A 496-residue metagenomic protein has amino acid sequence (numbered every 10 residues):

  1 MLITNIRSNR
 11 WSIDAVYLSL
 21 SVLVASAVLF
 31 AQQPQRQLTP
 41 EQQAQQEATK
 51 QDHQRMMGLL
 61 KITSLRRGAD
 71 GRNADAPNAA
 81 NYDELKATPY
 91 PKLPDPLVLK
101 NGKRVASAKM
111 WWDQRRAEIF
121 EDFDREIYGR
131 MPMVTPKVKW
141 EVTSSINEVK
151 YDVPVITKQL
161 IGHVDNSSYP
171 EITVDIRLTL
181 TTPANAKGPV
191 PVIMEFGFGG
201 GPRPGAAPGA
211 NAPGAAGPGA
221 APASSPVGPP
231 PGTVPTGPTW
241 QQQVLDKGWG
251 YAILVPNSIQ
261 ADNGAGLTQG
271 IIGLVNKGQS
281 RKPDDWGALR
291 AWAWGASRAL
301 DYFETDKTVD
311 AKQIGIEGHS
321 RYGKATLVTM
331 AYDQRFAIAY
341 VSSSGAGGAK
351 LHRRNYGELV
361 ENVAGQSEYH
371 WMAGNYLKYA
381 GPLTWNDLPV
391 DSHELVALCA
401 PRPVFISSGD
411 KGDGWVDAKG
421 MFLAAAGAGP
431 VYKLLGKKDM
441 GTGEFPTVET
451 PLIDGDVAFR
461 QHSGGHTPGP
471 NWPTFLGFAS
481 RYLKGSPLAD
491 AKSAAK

Functional and structural regions predicted by a protein language model:
D14-A27: Bacterial N-terminal signal peptides
Q32-R130, N211-S224, F478, L488-K496: N-terminal pre-domain segments of enzymes
A108-K109, D113, R130-V190: N-terminal cap/lid segment of alpha/beta-hydrolase-fold proteins
P189-A311, G345-R354: Cap/lid segment of the alpha/beta-hydrolase catalytic domain
I271, V275, R298, I338-L395 (+2 more regions): Mobile cap/lid helix-loop segments that gate and shape the active-site cleft of serine hydrolases
A296, G323-Q334: Short glycine-enriched nucleophile-adjacent loop and the immediately C-terminal alpha-helix near the catalytic center
T308-S320: Alpha/beta-hydrolase fold nucleophile elbow
W371, K419, A425-K496: C-terminal catalytic histidine-bearing segment of alpha/beta-hydrolase fold enzymes
